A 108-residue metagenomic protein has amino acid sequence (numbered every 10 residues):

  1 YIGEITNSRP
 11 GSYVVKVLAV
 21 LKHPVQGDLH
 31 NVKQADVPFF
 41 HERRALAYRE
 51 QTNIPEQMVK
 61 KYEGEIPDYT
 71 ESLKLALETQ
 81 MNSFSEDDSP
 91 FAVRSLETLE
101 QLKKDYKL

Functional and structural regions predicted by a protein language model:
G3-I5: Conserved hydrophobic positions within beta-strands
N7-K33: Basic/aromatic-rich interaction segments and small domains that mediate binding to polyanionic partners
V37-L108: Charge/polar-rich, low-complexity and marginally structured segments
